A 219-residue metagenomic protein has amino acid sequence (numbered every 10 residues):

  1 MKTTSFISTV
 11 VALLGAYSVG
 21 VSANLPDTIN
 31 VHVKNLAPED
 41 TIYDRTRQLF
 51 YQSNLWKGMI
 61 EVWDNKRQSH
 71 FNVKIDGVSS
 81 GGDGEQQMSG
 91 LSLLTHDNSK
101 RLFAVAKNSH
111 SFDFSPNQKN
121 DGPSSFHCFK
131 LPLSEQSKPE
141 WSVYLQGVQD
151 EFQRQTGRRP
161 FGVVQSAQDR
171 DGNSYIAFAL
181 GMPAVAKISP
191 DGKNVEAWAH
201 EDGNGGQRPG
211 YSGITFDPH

Functional and structural regions predicted by a protein language model:
M1-A23: Fungal secretory targeting signals
V21-L36: A short helix->beta-strand "capping" segment at the edge of beta-propeller domains
D27-N30, S69-S79, S137-V148, V195-D202: Beta-propeller fold detector
V33-R47, V78-N108, V143-S174, D202-H219: Beta-rich, blade/repeat-based domains predominating in secreted/periplasmic proteins but also intracellular
F50-D76: Beta-propeller domains
L55, A106-S109, A179-G181, H219: Short loop/turn segments immediately following the C-termini of beta-strands
D64-Q68, K130-E135, I188-K193: Short loop/turn segments that connect beta-strands within beta-propeller blades
Q118-L133: Beta-propeller blade signature
